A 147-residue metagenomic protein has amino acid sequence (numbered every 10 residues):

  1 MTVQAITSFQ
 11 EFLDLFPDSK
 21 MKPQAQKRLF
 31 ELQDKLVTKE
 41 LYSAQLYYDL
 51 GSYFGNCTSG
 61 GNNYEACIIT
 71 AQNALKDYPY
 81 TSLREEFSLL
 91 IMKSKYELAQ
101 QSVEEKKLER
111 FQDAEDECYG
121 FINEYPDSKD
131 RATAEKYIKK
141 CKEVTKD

Functional and structural regions predicted by a protein language model:
M1-D147: Acidic, polar-rich low-complexity tracts and alpha-helical solenoid repeat scaffolds
